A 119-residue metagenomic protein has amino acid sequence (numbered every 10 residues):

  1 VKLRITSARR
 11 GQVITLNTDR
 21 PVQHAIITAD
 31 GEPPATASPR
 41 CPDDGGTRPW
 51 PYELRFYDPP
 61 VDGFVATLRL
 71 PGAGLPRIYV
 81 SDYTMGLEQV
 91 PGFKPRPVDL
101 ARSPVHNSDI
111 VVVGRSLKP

Functional and structural regions predicted by a protein language model:
V1-P119: Secretory-pathway/membrane protein signature
